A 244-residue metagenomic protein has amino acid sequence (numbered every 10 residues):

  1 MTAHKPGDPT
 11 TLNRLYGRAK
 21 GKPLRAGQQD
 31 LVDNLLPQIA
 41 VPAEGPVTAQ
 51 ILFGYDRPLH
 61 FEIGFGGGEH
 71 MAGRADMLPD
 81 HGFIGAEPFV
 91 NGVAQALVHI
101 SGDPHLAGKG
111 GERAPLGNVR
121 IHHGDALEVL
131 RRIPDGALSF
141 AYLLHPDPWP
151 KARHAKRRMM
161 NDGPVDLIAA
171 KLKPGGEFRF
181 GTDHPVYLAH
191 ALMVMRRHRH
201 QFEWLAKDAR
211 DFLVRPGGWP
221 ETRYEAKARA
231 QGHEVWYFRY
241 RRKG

Functional and structural regions predicted by a protein language model:
M1-F61, E69-L78: S-adenosyl-L-methionine
A49, Y55-E128: SAM cofactor-binding core of SAM-dependent methyltransferases, primarily the Rossmann-like beta-alpha-beta module
E128-D135, P150-A152: Short conserved loop adjoining the S-adenosyl-L-methionine
R131-F140, H145: A short acidic, Gly/Pro-enriched loop at the edge of an enzyme's catalytic core that lines a small-molecule cofactor
H154, T182-H198: Conserved class I S-adenosyl-L-methionine
M160-P174: A short glycine-rich, Lys/Arg-flanked "PGG" loop and its adjoining helix->strand segment in the class I
P174-T182: Conserved beta-strand signature within the Rossmann-like core of class I S-adenosyl-L-methionine
A191-G244: Class I S-adenosyl-L-methionine
